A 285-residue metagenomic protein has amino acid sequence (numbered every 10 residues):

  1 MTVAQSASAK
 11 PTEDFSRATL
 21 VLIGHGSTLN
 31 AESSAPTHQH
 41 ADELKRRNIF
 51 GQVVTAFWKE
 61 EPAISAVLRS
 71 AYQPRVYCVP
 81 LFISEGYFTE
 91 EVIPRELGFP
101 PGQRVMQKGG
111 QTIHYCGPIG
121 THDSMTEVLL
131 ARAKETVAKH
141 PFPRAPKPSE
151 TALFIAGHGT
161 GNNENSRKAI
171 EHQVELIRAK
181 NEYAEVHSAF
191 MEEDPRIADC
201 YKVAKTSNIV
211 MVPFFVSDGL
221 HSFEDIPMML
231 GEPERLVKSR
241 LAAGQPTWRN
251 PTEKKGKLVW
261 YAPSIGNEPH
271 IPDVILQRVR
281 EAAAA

Functional and structural regions predicted by a protein language model:
M1-A285: Active-site-proximal alpha-helix that buttresses catalytic centers in soluble enzyme cores
